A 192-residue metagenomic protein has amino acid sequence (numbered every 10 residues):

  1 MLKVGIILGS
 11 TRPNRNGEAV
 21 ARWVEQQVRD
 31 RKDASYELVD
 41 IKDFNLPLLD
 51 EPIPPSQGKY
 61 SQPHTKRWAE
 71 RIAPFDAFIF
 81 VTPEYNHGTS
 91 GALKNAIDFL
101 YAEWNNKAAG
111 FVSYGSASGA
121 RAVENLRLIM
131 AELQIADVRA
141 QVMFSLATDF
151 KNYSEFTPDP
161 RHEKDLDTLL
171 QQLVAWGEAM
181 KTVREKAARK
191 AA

Functional and structural regions predicted by a protein language model:
M1-T82, H87-K94, F99, E155-D167 (+1 more regions): N-terminal beta1-alpha1-beta2 submodule of the flavodoxin-like/Rossmannoid cofactor-binding fold
R12-N14, G119, K151: Short, acidic Gly/Pro/Ser/Thr-rich loop/turn segments
E37-L48, L133-Y153: Mobile beta-alpha loop/short-helix "lid" or hinge segments that flank ligand
Y101-E103: Glycine-rich helix-loop-beta junction characteristic of Rossmann-like nucleotide cofactor-binding loops
N105-A147, P160-K164: Short, glycine-/small-residue-rich phosphate/pyrophosphate-handling segment
